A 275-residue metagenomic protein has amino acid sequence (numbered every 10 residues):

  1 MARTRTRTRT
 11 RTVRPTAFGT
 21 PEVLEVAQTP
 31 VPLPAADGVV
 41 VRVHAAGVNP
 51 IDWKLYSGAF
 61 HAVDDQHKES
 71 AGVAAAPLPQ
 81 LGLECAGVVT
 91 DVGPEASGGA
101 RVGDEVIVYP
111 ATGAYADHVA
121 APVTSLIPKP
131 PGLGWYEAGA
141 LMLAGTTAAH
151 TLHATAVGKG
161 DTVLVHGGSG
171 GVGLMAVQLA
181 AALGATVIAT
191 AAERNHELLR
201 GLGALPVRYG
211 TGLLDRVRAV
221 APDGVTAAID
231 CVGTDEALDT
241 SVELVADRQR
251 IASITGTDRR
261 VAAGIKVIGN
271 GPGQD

Functional and structural regions predicted by a protein language model:
T4, P30-G47, H61-T112: Glycine-rich beta-strand-centered segment in the early N-terminal region that forms part of a ligand/cofactor-binding
G38, D104-E105, H118, T162 (+3 more regions): Residue-level marker of beta-strand positions
E69-A86, E105-G167: NAD(P)H dinucleotide-binding glycine-rich loop of Rossmann-like/cofactor-binding domains, especially the beta1-alpha1
R101, L141-G210: Mid-domain Rossmann-like dinucleotide-binding core that forms the NAD(H)/NADP(H) cofactor-binding site
I107, T226-I229, A252: N-terminal Rossmann-like NAD(P) cofactor-binding module of classical short-chain dehydrogenase/reductase
R200, T234-D275: Glycine-rich phosphate-binding loop and adjacent beta-alpha segment of Rossmann(oid) nucleotide-cofactor-binding
G212-D223: Short amphipathic alpha-helix with an adjacent loop that forms part of the alpha/beta core around
